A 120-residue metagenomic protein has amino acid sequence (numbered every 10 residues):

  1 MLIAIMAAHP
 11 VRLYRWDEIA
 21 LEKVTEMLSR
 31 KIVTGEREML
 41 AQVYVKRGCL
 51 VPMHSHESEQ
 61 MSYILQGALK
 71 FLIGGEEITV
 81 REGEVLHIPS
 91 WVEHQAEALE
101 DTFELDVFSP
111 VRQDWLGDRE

Functional and structural regions predicted by a protein language model:
M1-R37, A41, R119-E120: A short, N-terminal "cap"/entry segment at the start of jelly-roll beta-barrel domains of the cupin/DSBH fold
M39, A68-K70, E77, E93 (+1 more regions): Structural motif
A41-S55: Conserved short histidine dyad/triad with adjacent acidic residue
S58-L69, G74: Glycine- and acidic-residue-biased ligand/ion/polar-headgroup-sensing regions
L65-Q66, R81-E82, E100: A cytosolic small-molecule/anion-sensing beta-strand core signal
G75-S90: Short acidic-glycine-tyrosine-enriched beta hairpin
S90-D114: Ligand-binding loop in jelly-roll beta-barrel domains
